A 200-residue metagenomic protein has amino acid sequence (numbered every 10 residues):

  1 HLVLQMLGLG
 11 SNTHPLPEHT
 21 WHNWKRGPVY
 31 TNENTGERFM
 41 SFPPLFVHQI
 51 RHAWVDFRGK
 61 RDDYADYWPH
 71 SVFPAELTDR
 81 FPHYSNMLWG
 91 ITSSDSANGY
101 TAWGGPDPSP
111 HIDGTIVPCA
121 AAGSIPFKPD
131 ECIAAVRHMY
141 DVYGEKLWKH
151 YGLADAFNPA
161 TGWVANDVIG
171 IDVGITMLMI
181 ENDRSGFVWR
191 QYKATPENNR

Functional and structural regions predicted by a protein language model:
H1-R200: Ser/Thr/Asn(+Pro)-rich, low-complexity disordered segments
